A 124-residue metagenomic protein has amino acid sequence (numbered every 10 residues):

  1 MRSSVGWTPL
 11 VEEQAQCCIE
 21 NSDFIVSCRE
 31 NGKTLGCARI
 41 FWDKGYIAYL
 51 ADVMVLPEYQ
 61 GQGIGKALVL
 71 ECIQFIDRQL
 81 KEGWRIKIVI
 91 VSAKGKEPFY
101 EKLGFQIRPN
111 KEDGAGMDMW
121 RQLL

Functional and structural regions predicted by a protein language model:
M1-E13: Short amphipathic alpha-helix that is part of the acyltransferase structural core
Q16-S27, W84-I86: A short helix-loop-beta-strand connector motif used in the catalytic cores of GNAT acetyltransferases and, in some
S27, K33-W42, Y46-Y49, M54: Conserved beta-strand in the GNAT
E58-Q60, F75, E97-F99: Acidic/histidine-enriched, beta-strand-rich ligand/metal-binding domains
Y59, G63-E71: Conserved acetyl-CoA pyrophosphate-binding loop and the N-cap/start of the following alpha-helix in GNAT-like
F75-G83: Alpha-helix termini
E82-L124: C-terminal "cap" of GNAT-fold acetyltransferases
